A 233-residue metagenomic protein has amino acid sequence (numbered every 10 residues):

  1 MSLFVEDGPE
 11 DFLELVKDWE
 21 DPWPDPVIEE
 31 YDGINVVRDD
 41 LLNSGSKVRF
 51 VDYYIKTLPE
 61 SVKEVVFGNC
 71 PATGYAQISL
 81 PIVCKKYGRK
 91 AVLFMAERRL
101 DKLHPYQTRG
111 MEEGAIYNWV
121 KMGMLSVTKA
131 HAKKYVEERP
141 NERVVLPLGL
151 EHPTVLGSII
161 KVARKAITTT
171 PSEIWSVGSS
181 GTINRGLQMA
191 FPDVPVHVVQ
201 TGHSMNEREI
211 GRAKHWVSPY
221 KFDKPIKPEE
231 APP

Functional and structural regions predicted by a protein language model:
S2-E64: Positively charged, low-complexity intrinsically disordered leader regions
I34, A91-V92, Y117, R143 (+2 more regions): Hydrophobic anchor at the start of a short beta-strand that flanks the dinucleotide cofactor-binding loop
V51-L58, Q77-V83, V162, A166 (+2 more regions): Buried hydrophobic packing segments
Y54, I78-G123, M189, N206-A213: Active-site-proximal loop->helix
V62-A72, A76-P81, Y87-M95, S172-S180: A short, small-residue-rich loop immediately preceding and capping a beta-strand
C70, A96-R98, V199-H203: Cofactor-binding loop segments of dinucleotide-utilizing enzymes, especially the Rossmann-like FAD- and NAD(P)+-binding
R99-T168, K214-S218, D223-P233: Small/polar-residue-rich loop-to-helix segments that shape phosphate-bearing ligand pockets
V155-D223: Glycine-rich phosphate/pyrophosphate-binding loop at beta-loop-alpha junctions
